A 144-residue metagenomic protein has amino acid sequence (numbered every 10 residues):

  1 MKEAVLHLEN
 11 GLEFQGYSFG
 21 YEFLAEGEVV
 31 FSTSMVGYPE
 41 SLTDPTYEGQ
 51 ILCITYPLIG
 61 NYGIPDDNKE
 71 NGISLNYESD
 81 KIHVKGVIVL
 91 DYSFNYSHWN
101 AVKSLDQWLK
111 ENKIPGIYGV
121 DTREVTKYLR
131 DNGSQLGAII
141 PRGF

Functional and structural regions predicted by a protein language model:
M1-F144: RNA-binding accessory domains that recognize and position tRNA/RNA substrates
